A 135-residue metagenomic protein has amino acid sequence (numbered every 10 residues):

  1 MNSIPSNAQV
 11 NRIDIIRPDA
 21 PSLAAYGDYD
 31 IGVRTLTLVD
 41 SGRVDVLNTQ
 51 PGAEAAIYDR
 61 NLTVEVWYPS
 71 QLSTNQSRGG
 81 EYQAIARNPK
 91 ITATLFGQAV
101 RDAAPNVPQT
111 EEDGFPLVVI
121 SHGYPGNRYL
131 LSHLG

Functional and structural regions predicted by a protein language model:
N7-V118: Domain-level recognition of soluble alpha/beta enzyme cores, biased toward histidine phosphatases/phosphomutases
F115, H122-G126: Active-site glycine-rich loops that stabilize anionic/oxyanionic intermediates across multiple enzyme folds
I120, L134-G135: Compact, aliphatic and Gly/Pro-tolerant "microcore" segments centered on a short helix or tight beta-hairpin and their
G126-L134: The serine-hydrolase catalytic nucleophile loop
